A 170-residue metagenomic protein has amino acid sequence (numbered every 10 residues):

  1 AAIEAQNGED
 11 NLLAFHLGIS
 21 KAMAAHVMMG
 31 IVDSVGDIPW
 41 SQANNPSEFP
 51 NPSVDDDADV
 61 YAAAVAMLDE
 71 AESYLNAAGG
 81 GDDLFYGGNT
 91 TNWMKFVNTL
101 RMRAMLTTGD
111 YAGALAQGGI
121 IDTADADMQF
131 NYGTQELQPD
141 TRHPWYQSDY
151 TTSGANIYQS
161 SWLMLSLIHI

Functional and structural regions predicted by a protein language model:
A1-L167: Structured, solvent-exposed acidic/aromatic patches
